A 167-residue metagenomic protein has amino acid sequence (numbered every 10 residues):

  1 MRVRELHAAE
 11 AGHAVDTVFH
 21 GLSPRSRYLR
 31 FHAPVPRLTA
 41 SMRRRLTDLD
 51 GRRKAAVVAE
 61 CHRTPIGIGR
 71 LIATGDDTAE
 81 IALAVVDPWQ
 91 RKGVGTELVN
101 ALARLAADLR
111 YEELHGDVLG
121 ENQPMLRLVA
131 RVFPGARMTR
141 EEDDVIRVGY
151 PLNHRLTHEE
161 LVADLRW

Functional and structural regions predicted by a protein language model:
M1-A14: A short beta-loop-alpha structural element at the N-terminal edge of CoA-dependent acyl/N-acetyltransferase catalytic
G21, L29-T78: Acetyl-CoA-dependent GNAT
V58-C61, I72-G75, A82-R91, V118-L119: A short, internal acetyl-CoA/4′-phosphopantetheine-binding micro-motif in the GNAT/acyltransferase core
V85, R91-D108, A130-R131: Conserved acetyl-CoA-binding loop-helix of GNAT-fold acetyltransferases
R104-L119: Conserved GNAT acetyl-CoA-binding A-motif
A130-T139: Conserved acetyl-CoA-binding loop of GNAT-fold acetyltransferases
R140-W167: C-terminal "cap" of GNAT-fold acetyltransferases
